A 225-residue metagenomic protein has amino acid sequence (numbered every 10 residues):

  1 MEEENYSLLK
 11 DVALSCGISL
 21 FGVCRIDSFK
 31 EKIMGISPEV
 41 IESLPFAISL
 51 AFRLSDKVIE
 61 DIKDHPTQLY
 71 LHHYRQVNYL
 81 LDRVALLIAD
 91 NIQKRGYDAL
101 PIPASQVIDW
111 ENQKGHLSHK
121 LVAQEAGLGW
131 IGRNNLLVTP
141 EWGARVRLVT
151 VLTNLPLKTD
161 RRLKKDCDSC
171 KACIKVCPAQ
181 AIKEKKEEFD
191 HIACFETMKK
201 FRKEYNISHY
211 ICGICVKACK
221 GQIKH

Functional and structural regions predicted by a protein language model:
M1-Y74: Non-catalytic, usually N-terminal nucleic-acid engagement modules in DNA/RNA processing proteins
K32, Y70, Q76-H225: Catalytic cores of enzyme domains
